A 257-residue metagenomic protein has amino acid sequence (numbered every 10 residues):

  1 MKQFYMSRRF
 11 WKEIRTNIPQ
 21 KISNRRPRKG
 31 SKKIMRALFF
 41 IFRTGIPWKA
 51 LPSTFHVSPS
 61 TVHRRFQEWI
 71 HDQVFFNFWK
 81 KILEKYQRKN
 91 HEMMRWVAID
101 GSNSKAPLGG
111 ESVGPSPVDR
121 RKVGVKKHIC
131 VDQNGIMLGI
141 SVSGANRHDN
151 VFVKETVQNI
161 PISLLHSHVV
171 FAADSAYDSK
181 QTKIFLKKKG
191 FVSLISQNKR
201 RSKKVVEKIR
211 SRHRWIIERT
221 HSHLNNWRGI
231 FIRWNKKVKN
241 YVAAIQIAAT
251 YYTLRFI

Functional and structural regions predicted by a protein language model:
M1-I257: Short alpha-helical elements
